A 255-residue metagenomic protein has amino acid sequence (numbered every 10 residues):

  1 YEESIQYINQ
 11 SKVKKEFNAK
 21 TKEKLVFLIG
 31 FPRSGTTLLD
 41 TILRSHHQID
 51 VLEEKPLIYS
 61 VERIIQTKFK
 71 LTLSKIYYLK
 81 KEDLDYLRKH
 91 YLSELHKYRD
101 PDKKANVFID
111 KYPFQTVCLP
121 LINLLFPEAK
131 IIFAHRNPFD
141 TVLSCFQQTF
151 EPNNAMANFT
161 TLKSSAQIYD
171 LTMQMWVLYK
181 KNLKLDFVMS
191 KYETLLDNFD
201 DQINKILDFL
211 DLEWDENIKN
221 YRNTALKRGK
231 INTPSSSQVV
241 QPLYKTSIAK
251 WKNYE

Functional and structural regions predicted by a protein language model:
Y1-L25, T72-A105, C145-M189, D197-E255: PAPS-dependent sulfotransferases, especially Golgi type II membrane carbohydrate sulfotransferases
Y7-F126, K130, A134-H135: Phosphate-binding active sites in nucleotide-utilizing proteins
F31, D110, T194, R222-A225: Glycine-rich loop motifs involved in handling phospho/adenylate chemistry
I49-V51, F187-S190: Generic structural signal for residues in well-ordered beta-strands
P56-I58, P138-T141, T194-L196: Conserved nucleotide-binding/hydrolysis micro-motifs of P-loop NTPases
P113-Q115, T194-N198: Acidic, metal-coordinating catalytic cores used for nucleic-acid/nucleotide bond scission and strand-transfer chemistry
V117-P120, L143, D200: Short N-terminal helix/helix-N-cap motif within the alpha/beta-hydrolase-1
I122-F126, I132-F159: Conserved P-loop NTPase nucleotide-binding/switch module
